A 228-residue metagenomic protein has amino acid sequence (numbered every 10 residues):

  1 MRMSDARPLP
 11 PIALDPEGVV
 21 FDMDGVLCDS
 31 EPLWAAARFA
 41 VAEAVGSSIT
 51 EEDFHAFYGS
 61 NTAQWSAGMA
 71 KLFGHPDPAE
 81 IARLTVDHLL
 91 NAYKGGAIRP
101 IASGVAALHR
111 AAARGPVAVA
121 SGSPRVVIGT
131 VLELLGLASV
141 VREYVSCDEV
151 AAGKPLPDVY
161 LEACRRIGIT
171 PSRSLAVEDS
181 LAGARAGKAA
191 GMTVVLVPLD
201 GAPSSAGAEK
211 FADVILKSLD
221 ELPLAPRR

Functional and structural regions predicted by a protein language model:
M1-E17, H109, R125-R228: Asp-based, Mg2+/Mn2+-dependent phosphohydrolase catalytic module
R2-A56: Active-site neighborhood of HAD-like aspartate-dependent phosphohydrolases
P8-L9, D15, N91-V119, S123-G129: Short, acidic loop-to-helix structural element flanking the phosphoryl-transfer center in phosphate-processing enzymes
L27, P100, V117-A120, A152 (+1 more regions): Conserved SAM-binding loop
F39-A42, N61-P76, V131, C164: Helix-loop "lid/cap" segments that line or gate small-molecule binding pockets
A44, S48, G68-A106: Metal-dependent phosphoesterase signature
S48, P116-V117, T170, T193: Residue-level detector of anion-binding/catalytic polar loops
F57-N61, L84-T85, R99-S103, S123 (+3 more regions): Short beta->alpha linker loops
